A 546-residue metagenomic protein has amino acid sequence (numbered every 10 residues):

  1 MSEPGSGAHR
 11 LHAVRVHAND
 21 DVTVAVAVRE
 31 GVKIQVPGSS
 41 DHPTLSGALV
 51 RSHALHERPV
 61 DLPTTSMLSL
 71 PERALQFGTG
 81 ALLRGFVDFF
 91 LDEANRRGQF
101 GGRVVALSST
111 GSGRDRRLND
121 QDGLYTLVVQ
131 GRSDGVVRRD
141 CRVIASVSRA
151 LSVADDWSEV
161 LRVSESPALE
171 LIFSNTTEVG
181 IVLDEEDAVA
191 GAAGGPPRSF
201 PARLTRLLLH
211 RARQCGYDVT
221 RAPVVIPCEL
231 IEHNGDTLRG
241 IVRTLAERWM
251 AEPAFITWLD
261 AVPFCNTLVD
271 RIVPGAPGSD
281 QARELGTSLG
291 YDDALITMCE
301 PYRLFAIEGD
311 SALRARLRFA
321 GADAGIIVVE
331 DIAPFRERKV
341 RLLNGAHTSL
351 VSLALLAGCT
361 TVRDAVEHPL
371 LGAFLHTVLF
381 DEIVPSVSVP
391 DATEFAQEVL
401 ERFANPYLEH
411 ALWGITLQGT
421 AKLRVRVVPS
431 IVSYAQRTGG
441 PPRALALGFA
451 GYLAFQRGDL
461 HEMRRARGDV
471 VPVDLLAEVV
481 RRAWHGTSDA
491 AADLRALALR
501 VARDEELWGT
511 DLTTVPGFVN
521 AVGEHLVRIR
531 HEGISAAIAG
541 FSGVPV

Functional and structural regions predicted by a protein language model:
G5-G7, G31: Residue-identity detector for glycine
A8, D21-T23: Short linear/disordered segments characteristic of secreted peptide precursors and small low-complexity proteins
R10-A13, A18: Short hydrophobic alpha-helical segments enriched in small aliphatic residues
V24, V28-V546: Substrate/ligand-engaging "lid" and interaction regions
